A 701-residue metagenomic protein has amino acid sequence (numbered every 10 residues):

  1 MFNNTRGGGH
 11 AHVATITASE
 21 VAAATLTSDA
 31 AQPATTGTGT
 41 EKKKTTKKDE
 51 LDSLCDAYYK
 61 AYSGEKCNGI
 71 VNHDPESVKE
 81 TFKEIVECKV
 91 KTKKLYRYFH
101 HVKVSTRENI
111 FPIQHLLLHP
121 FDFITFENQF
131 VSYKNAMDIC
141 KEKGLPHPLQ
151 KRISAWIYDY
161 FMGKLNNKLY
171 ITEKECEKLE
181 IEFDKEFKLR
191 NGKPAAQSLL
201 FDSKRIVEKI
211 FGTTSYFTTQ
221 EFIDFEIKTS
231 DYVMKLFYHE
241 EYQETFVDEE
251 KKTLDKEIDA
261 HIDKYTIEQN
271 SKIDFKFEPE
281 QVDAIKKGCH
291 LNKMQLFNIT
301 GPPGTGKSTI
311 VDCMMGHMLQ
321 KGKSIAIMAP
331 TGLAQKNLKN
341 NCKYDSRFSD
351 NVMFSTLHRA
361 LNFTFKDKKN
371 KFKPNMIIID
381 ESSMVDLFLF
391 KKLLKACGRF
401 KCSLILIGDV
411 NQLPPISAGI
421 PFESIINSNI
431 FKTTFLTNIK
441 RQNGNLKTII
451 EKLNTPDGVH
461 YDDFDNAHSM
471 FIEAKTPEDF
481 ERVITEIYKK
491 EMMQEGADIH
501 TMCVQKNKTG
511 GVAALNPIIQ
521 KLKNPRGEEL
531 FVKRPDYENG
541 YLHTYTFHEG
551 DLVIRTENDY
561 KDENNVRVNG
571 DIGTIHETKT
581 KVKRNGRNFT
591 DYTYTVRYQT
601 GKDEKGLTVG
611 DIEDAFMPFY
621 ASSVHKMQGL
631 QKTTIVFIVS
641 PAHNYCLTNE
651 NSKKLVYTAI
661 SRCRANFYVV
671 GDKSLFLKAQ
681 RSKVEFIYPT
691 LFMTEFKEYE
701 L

Functional and structural regions predicted by a protein language model:
G9, A14, S19, T25-A30: Intrinsically disordered, low-complexity segments enriched in serine/proline and basic residues
K42-K204, L296: Accessory alpha-helical DNA-binding modules that contact the DNA backbone or grooves
P146-S154, Y158, M162, K204-C289: Pre-P-loop entry segment of helicase/translocase ATPase cores
Y265-E268, D283-K287, N292, F297 (+3 more regions): Conserved helicase motor core of P-loop NTPases
D283, C289-N466, S674: ASCE P-loop NTPase helicase motor core
N292, D571-F589, T593-L701: C-terminal accessory regions
I327, L406, T501-C503, F637 (+1 more regions): Structural beta-sheet core signal
N375, I499, T633: Conserved acidic residues
